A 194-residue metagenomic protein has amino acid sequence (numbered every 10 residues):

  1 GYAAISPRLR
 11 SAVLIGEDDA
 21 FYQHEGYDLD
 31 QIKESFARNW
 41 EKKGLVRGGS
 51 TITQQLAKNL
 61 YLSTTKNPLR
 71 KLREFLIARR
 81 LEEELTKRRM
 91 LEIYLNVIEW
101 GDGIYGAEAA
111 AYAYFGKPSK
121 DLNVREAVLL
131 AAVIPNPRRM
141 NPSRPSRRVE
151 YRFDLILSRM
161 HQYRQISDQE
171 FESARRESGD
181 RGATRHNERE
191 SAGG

Functional and structural regions predicted by a protein language model:
G1-G194: Juxtamembrane regions of bacterial inner-membrane/periplasmic proteins, predominantly the peptidoglycan biogenesis
